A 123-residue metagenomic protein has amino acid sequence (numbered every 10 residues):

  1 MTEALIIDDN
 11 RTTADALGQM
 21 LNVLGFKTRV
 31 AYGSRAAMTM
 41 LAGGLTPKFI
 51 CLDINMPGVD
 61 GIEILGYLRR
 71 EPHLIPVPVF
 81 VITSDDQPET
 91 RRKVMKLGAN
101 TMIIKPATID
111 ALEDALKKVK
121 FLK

Functional and structural regions predicted by a protein language model:
D15-V23: Charged docking surfaces used in two-component/phosphorelay signaling
G25-Y32, M40: Short hydrophobic/Thr-rich beta-strand motif most characteristic of the beta2 strand and flanking loop of CheY-like
L45-C51: Active-site beta3 strand of CheY-like receiver
D53, T83: Active-site residues of response regulator receiver
M56: Receiver (REC) domain active-site loop signature in two-component systems and cognate sites in sensor histidine kinases
A107-L116: C-terminal output helix
